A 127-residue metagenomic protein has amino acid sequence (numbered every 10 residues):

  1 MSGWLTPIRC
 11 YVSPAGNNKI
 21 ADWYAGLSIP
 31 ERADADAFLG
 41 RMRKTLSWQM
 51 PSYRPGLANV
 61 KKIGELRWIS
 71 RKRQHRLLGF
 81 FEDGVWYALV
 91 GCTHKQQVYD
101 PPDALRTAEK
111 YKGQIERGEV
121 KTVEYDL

Functional and structural regions predicted by a protein language model:
M1-Q74, D83-W86, T93-L127: Basic, Lys/Arg-enriched alpha-helical interface segments
